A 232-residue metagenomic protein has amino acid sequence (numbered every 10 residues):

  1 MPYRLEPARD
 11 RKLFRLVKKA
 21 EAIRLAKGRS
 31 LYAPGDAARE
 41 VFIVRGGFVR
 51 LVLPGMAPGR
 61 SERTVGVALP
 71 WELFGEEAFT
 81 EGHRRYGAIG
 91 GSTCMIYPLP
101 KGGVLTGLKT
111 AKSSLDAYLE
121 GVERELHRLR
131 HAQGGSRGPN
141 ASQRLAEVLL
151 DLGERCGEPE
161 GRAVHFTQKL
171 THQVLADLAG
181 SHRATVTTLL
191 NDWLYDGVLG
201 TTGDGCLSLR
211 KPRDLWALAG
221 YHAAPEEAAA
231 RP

Functional and structural regions predicted by a protein language model:
M1-S30, L69-F74, A78-T80: Cyclic nucleotide-binding regulatory module and flanking cytosolic helices
A22, V41, V67, P98 (+2 more regions): Short aromatic/basic micro-patch
A22-I23, L31-P34, R39-R45, T64-G66 (+1 more regions): His/acidic/aromatic-lined binding-pocket segments of jelly-roll/cupin-type domains and related regulatory beta-sandwich
G28, R39-G55, P70-W71: Glycine- and acidic-residue-biased ligand/ion/polar-headgroup-sensing regions
A57-V65: Short alpha-helix-to-loop micro-motif enriched in aromatics/charged/Gly
G66-H127, H131: Cyclic-nucleotide recognition modules
K109-H182, D196: Polybasic "coupling" helices that flank or enter modular domains
E154-P232: Phosphate-/nucleic-acid-contacting segments
